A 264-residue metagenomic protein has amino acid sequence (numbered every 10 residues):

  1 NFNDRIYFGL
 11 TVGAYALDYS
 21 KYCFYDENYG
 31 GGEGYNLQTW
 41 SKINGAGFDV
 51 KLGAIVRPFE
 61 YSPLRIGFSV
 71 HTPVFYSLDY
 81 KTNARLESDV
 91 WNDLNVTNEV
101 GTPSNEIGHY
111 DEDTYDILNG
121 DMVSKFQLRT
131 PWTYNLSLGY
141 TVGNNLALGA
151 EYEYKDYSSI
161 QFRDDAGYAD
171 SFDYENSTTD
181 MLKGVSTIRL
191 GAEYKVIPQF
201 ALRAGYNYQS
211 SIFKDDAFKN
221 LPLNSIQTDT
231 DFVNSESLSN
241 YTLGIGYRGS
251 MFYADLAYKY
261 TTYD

Functional and structural regions predicted by a protein language model:
N1-D264: Outer-membrane beta-barrel porins/channels
